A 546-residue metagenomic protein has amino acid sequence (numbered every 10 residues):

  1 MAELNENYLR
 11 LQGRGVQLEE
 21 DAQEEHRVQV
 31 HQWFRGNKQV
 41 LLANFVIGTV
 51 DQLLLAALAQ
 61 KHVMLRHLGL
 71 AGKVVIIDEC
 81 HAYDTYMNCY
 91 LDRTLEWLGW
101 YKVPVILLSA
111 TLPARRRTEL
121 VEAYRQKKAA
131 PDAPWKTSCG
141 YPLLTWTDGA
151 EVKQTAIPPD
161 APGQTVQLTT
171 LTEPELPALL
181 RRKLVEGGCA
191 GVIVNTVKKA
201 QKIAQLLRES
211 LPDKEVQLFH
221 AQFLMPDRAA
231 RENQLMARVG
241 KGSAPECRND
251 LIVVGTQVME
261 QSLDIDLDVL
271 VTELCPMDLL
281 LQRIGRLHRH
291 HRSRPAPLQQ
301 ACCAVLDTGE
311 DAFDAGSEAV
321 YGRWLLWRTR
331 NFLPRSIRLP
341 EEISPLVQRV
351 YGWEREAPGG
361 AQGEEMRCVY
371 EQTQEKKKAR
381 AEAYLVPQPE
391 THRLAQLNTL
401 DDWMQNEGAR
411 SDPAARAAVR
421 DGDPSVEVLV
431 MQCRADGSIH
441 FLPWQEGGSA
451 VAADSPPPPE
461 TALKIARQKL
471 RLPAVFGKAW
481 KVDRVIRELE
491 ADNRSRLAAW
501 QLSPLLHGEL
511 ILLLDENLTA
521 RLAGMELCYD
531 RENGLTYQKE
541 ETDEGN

Functional and structural regions predicted by a protein language model:
M1-N44, V50-L54: A substrate-engagement module of RecA-like helicase motors
M1-N5, L11, Q17-D21, A129-Y141 (+1 more regions): Conserved RecA-like helicase motor-core motifs
Q39-A57, P245-E260: Conserved two-lobed SF2 helicase motor
L41-F45, A71-V74, Y101-I106, C189 (+1 more regions): Loop/turn-to-beta-strand initiation segments
Q52, H81-T85, P113, K199 (+2 more regions): Residues immediately C-terminal
L65-V74, H81-Q154: Post-DEXD/H (motif II) to motif III coupling segment of the RecA-like Helicase ATP-binding lobe
R117, P174, A178-R181, V185-S243 (+2 more regions): C-terminal helicase lobe and adjacent C-terminal extensions/tails of nucleic-acid helicase motors
K128-A200: Conserved interdomain linker/interface between the two RecA-like ATPase lobes of SF2 helicase motors
